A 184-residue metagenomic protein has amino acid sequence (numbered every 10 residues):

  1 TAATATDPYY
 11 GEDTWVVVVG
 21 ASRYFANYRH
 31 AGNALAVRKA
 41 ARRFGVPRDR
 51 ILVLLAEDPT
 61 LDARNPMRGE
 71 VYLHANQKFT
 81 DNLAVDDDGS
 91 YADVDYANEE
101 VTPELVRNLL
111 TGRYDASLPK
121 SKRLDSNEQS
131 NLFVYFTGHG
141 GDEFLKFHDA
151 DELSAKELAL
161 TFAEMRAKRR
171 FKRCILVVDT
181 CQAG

Functional and structural regions predicted by a protein language model:
T1-S130: Boundary/activation segment at the start of structured domains
W15, N131-F133, R173-I175: Structural motif
V19-R23, L54-P59, Y135-G140, H148-A150 (+1 more regions): Active-site-proximal beta-strand/loop segments in catalytic clefts of secreted hydrolases
N27-R29, N108-L110, A150-L153, K172-V178: Short linear motifs at secondary-structure transitions and domain/linker junctions
R38-A41, R113, K146, R166 (+1 more regions): Functionally constrained cores in energy, signaling, and assembly domains
R48, K156-G184: Histidine/cysteine- and/or acidic
V71, N98-V101, L124-N131, F136-R169: A short, glycine/acidic-enriched catalytic loop
